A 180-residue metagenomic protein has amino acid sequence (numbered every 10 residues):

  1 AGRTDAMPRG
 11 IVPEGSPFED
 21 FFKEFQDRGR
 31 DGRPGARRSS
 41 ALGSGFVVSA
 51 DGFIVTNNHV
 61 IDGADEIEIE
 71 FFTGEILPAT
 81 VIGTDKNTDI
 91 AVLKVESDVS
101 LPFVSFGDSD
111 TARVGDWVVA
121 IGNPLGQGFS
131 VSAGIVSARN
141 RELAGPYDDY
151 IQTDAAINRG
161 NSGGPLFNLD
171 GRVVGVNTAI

Functional and structural regions predicted by a protein language model:
A1-I180: Serine-dependent protease modules
